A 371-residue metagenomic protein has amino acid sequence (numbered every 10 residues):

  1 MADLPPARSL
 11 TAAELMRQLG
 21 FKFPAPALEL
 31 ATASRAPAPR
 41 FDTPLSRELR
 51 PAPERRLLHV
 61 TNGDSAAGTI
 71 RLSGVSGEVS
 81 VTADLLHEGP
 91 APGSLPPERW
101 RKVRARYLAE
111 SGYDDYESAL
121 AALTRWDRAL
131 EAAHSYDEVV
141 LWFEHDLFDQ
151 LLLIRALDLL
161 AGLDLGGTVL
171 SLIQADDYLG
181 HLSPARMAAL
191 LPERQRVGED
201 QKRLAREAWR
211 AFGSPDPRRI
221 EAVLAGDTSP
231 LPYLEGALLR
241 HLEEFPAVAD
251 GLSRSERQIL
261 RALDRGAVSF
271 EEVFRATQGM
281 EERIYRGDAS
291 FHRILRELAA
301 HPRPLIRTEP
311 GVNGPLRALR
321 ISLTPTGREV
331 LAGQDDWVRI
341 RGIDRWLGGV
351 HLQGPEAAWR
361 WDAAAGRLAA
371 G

Functional and structural regions predicted by a protein language model:
T32-Y116: A structured, charge-rich N-terminal accessory region that forms the first stable segment of a protein and links
S111-G162: Long, hydrophobic/aromatic-enriched structural stretches that serve as scaffold segments
S171-R194: Short, conserved secondary-structure transition motifs
M187-D264: A conserved mid-domain beta-alpha-beta active-site/ligand-binding segment of alpha/beta enzyme cores
A262-E272: Short capping segments at the starts of secondary-structure elements
E272-Q278: A short acidic, leucine-rich amphipathic alpha-helix
Q278-V312: Charge-enriched amphipathic alpha-helical scaffolds
H301-G371: C-terminal engagement modules used by replication, chromatin/transcription, nuclear envelope/ESCRT, and ubiquitin
